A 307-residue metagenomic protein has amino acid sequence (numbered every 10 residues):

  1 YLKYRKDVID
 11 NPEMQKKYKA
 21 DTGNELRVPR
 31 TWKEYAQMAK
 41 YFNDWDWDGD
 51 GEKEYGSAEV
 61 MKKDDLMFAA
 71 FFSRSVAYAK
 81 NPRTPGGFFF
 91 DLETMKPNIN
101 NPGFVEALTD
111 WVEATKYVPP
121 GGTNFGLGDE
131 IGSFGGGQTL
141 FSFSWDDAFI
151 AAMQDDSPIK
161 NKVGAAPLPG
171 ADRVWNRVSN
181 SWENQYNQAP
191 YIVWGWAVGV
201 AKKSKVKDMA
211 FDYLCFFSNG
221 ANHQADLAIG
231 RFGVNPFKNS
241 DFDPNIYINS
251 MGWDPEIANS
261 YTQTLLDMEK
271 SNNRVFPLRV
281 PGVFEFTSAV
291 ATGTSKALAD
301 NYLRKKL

Functional and structural regions predicted by a protein language model:
Y1-N24, A36-M38, E59-E93, Q188-A201 (+1 more regions): Periplasmic solute-binding protein
D7, K116-P119, D129, D156-N239: Extracytoplasmic/periplasmic substrate-recognition and gating elements
I9, E34-F42, G128-S142, T292 (+1 more regions): Short helices/loops that flank or line small-molecule/ion binding pockets
E13-V28, E93-N98, V112-G126, Q138 (+1 more regions): A local structural motif
W32-N43, A70, R74-N124, G164-R173: Glycine-centered hinge/linker elements that transmit conformational signals in sensory and ligand-binding systems
D44-K62, N219-R231: Bilobed periplasmic-binding protein-like "clamshell/Venus-flytrap" ligand-binding domains
L140-W145, G164: Paired acidic/hydrophobic, glycine-rich loop segments that form the ligand-binding mouth/hinge of periplasmic-binding
W253-L307: C-terminal capping/gating helix-and-loop segments adjacent to ligand/active sites or protein-protein/ligand interfaces
